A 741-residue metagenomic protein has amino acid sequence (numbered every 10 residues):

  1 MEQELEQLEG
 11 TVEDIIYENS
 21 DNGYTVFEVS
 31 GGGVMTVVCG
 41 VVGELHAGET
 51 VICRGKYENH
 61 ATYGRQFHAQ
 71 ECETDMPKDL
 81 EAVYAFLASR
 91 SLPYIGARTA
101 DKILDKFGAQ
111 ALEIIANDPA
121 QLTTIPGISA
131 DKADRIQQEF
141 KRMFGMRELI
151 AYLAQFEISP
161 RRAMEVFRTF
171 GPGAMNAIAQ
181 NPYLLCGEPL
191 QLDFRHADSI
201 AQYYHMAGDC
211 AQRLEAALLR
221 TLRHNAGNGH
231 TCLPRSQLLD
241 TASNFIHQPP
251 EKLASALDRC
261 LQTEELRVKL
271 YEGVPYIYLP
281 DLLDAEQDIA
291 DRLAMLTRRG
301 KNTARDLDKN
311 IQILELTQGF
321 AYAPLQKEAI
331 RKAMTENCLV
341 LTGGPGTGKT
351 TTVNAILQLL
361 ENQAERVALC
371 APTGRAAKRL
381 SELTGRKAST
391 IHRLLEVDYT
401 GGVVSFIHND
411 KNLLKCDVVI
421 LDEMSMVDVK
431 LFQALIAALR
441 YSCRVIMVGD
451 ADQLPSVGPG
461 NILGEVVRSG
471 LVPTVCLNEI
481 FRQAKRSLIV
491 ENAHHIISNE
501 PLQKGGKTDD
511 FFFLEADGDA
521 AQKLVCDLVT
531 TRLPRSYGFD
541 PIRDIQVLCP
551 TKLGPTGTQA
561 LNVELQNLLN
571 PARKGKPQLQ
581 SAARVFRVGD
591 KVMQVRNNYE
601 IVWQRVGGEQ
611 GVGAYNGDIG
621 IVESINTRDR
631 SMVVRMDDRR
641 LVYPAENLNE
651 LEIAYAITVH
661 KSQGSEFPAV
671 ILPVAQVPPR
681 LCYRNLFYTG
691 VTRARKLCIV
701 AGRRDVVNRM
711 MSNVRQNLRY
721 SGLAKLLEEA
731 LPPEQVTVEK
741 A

Functional and structural regions predicted by a protein language model:
E4-N19, G55, I619-E623: Structural detector for short beta-strands of small beta-barrel domains
E18-E28, R628-V633: Short aromatic-glycine-enriched beta-strand elements
Y24-S30, V37-V38, H46-Y57, A61-P275 (+3 more regions): Accessory alpha-helical DNA-binding modules that contact the DNA backbone or grooves
G48-T50, G589, G617: Loop/turn positions that initiate beta-strands
A154, R223-G227, V268-E328: Pre-P-loop entry segment of helicase/translocase ATPase cores
C232, K327-I330, E336-K507: ASCE P-loop NTPase helicase motor core
A451-V612: Conserved helicase motor core of P-loop NTPases
V606, N616-A741: C-terminal accessory regions
